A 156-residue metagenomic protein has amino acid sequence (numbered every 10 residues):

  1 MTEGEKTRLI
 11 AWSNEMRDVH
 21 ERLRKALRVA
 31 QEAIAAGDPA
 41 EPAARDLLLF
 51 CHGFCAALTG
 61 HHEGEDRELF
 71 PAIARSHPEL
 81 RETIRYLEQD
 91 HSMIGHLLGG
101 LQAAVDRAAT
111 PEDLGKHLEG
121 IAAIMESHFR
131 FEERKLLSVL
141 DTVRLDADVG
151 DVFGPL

Functional and structural regions predicted by a protein language model:
M1-L156: Small-residue-biased structural context
